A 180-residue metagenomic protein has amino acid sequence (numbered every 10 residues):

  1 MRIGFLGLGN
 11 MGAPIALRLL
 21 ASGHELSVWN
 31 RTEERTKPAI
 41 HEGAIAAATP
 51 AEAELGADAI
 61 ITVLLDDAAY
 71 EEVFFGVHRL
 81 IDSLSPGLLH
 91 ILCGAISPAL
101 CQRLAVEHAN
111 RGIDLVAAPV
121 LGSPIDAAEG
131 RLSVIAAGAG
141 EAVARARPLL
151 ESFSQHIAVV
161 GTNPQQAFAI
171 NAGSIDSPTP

Functional and structural regions predicted by a protein language model:
M1-T62, L88, P124, H156-A158: NAD(P)+-binding Rossmann beta1-loop-alpha1 motif at the extreme N-terminus of oxidoreductases
R2-F5, H90, L115-A117, I135: Short glycine-aspartate micro-motif
L20, K37-H41, E71, A105-A109 (+2 more regions): Class I S-adenosyl-L-methionine
P50-L115: Rossmann-fold NAD(P) dinucleotide-binding segment
A95-D176: Rossmann-fold dinucleotide-binding core
P178-P180: Active-site-proximal alpha-helical scaffold in enzymes
